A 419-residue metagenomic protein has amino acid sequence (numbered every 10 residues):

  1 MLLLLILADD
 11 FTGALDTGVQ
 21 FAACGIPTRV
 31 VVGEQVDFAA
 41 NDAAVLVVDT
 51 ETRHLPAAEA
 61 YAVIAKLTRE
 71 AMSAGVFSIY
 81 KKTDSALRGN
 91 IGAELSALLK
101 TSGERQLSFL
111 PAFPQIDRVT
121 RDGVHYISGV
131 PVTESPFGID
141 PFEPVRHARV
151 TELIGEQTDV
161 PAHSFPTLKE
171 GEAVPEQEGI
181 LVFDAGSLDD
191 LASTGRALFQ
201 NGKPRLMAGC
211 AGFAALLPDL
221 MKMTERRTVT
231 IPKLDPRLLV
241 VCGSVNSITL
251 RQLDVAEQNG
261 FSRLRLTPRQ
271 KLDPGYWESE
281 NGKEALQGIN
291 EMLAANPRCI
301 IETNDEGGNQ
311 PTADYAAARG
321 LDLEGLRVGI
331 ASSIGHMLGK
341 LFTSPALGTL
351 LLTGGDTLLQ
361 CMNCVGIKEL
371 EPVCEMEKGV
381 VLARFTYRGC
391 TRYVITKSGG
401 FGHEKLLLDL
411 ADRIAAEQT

Functional and structural regions predicted by a protein language model:
M1-L5, P27, V31, A44 (+4 more regions): Cap/lid and interdomain-hinge subdomains that line or gate substrate/regulatory clefts in soluble alpha/beta enzymes
I6-A8, R29-V31, I79-K82, L107-P111 (+9 more regions): General beta-strand structural signal in soluble alpha/beta enzymes
T17-V19, N90-E94, R118-H125, A192-A197 (+5 more regions): Short acidic, glycine/serine/threonine-rich loops at helix termini
A23-V45, L293, E371-T391: N-terminal short beta-loop-beta anion/metal-coordinating cradle
A44-T52, P297, R384-T419: A structural-propensity feature for long, helix-poor, extended segments
S128-G288: Conserved, well-structured core segments that form the ligand-binding/active-site neighborhood of functional domains
E291-T353: C-terminal structural cap/anchor segments
L347-L406: Conserved, well-ordered active-site substructure
